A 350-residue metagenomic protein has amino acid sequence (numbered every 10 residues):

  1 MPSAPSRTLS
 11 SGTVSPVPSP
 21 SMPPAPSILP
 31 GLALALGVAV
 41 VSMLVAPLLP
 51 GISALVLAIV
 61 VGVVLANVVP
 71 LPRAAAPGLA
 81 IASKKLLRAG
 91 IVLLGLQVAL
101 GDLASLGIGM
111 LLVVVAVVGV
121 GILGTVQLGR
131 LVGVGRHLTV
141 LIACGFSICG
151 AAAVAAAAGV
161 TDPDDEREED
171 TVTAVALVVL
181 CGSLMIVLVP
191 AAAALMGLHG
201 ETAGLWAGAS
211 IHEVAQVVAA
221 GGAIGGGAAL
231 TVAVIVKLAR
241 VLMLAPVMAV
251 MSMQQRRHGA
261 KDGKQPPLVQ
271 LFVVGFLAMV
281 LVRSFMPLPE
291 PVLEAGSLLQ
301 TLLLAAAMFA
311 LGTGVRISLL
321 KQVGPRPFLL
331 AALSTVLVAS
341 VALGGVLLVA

Functional and structural regions predicted by a protein language model:
P2-G12, P16-P18, M22-S83, L93-G101 (+4 more regions): Structural signature of multi-pass alpha-helical membrane transport proteins
L44, L100-G109, A193-A203, G222-V232 (+1 more regions): Helix-coil boundary and interhelical linker segments in multi-pass alpha-helical membrane proteins
L49-V64, A82-L86, L106-G119, A143-F146 (+4 more regions): Structural signature of hydrophobic alpha-helical transmembrane segments
P77-G90, L111-V115, G135-F146, E169-L177 (+3 more regions): Cytoplasmic-side transmembrane-helix entry/capping segments in multi-pass membrane proteins
G90-R136, G159-V175, V179, G324: Helix-loop-helix hairpins and the membrane-proximal interhelical loops of multi-pass alpha-helical transport proteins
L112-F146, M185-G197, G314-V315, K321-A350: Transmembrane alpha-helices that form the ion-translocation and gating core of multi-pass ion transport proteins
R136-L184, T202-G226: Alpha-helical membrane segments and immediately flanking helix-loop junctions that form or couple to the substrate/ion
G221-G263: Oxyanion-binding "anion nests"
